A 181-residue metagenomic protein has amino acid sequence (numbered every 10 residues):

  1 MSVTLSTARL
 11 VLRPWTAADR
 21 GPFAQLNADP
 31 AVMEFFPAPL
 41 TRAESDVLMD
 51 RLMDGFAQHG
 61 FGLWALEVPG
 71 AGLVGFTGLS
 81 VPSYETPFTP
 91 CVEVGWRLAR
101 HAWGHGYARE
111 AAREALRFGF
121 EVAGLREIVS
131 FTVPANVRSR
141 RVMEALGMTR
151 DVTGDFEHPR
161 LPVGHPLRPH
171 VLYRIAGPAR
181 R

Functional and structural regions predicted by a protein language model:
M1-F35, E67-R181: Acyl-donor (CoA/ACP) binding surface of acyl/acetyltransferases
A31-M53, F61-W64: Conserved GNAT-fold acetyl-CoA-binding loop/helix
